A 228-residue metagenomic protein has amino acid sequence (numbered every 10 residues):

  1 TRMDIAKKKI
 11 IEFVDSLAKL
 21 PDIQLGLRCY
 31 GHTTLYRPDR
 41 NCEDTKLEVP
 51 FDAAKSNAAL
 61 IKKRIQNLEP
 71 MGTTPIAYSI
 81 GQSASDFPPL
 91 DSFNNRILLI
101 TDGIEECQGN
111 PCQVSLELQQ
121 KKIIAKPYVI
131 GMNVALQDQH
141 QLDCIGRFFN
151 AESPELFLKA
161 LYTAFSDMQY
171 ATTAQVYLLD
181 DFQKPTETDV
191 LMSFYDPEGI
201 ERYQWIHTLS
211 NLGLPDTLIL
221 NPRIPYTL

Functional and structural regions predicted by a protein language model:
T1-I5, I11, D15, K19 (+3 more regions): Exposed acidic/Ser/Thr-rich ligand/metal-binding surfaces
T101, I130-M132, L179-D181: Structural motif
Q137-L179: C-terminal helix of von Willebrand factor
Y177-V190, Y195-P197: Structural motif
V190-G213: Short amphipathic beta-strand segments in non-cytosolic proteins
L209-L228: Short Pro-Gly-centered beta-turn/loop motif in secreted/extracellular proteins
